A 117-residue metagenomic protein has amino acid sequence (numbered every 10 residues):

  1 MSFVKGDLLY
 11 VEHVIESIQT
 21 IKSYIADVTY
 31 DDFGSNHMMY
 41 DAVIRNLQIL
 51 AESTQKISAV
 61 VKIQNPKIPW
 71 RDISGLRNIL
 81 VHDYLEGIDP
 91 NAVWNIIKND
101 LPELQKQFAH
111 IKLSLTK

Functional and structural regions predicted by a protein language model:
M1-K117: Solvent-exposed interaction patches of small proteins and small membrane subunits
